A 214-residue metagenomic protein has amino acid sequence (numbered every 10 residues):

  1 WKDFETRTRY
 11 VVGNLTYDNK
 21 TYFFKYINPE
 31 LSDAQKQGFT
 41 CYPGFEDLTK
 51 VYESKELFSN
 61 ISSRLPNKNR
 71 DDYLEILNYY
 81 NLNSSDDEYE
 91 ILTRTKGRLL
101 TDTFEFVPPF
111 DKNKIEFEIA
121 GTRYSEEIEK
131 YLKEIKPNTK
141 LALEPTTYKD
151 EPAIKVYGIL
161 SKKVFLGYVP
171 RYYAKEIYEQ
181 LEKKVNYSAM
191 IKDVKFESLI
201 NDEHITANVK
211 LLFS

Functional and structural regions predicted by a protein language model:
W1-S214: Conserved active-site motif detector
